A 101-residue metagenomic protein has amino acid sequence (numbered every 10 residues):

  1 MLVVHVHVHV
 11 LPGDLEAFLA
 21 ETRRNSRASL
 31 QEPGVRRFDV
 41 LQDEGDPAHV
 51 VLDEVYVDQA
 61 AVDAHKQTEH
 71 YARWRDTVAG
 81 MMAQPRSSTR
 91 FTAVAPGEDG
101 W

Functional and structural regions predicted by a protein language model:
L2, V40-A48, D76-W101: Glycine-rich beta-strand-turn "strand-cap" elements at beta-sheet edges
L2-H9, D39-K66: Short, well-ordered beta-strand segments in beta-rich or mixed alpha/beta enzyme and ligand-binding folds
L2-V40: N-terminal first-folded block
D14, A48, H70: Short phosphate-engaging motifs
D14-E16, A60, P96: Residue-level signal for secondary-structure boundary sites
A20-R36, V55-T89: An amphipathic, aromatic/His-enriched active-site/gating alpha helix that lines ligand/cofactor pockets
